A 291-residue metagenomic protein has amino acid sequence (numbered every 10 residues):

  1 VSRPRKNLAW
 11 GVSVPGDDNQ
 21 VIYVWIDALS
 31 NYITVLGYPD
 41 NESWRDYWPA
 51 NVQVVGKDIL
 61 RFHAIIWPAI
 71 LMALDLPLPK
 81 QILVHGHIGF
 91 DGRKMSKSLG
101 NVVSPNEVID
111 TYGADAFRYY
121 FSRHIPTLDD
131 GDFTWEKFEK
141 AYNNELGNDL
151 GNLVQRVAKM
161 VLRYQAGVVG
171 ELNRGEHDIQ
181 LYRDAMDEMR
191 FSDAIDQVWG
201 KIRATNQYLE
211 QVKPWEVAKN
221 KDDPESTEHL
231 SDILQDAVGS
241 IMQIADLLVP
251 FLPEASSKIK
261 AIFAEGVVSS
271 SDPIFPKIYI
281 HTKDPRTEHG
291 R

Functional and structural regions predicted by a protein language model:
V1, Y38, E42-S43, V154-R183 (+1 more regions): Conserved, charged catalytic cores of large soluble enzymes
V1-V169, D196-V198: Structured secondary-structure scaffolds
A28-N31, D149-M160, L181, A204 (+1 more regions): Alpha-helical scaffold segments in carbohydrate-active enzymes
I66-I70, S104, K137, L181 (+3 more regions): Short, hydrophobic/aromatic alpha-helical segments in well-folded domains
I88-M95, N144-E145, G175-Q180, A264-S271: Short, mixed-charge aromatic SLiMs
N101, G131, G175-I179, S226 (+1 more regions): N-terminal alpha-helical segment
E139, N143-G147, L153-V154, G175 (+5 more regions): Hydrophobic alpha-helical segments and helix-packing faces
D184, M189, W199-R291: Basic, alpha-helical terminal appendages of large translation-related enzymes
